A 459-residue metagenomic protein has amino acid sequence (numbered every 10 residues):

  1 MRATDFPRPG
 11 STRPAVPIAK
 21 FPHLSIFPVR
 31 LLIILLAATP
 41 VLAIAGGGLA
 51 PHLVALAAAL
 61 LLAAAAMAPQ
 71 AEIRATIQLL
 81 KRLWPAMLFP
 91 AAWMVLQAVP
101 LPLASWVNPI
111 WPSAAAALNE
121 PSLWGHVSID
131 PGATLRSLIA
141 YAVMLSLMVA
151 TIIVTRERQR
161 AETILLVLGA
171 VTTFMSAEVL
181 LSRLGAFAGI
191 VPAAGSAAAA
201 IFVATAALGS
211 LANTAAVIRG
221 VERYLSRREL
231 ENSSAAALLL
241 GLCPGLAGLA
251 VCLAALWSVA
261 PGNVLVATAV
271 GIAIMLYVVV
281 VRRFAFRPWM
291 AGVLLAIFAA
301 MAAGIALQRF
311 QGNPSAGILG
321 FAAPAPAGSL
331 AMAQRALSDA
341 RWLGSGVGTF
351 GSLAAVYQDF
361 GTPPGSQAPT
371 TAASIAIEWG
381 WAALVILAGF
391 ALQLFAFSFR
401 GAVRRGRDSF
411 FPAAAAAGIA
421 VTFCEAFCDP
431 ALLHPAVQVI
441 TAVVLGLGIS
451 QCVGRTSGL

Functional and structural regions predicted by a protein language model:
R2-P9, K20-V41, A58-A64, A133-R309 (+1 more regions): Alpha-helical transmembrane segments of multi-pass inner-membrane proteins
P28-L35, L80-A86, W111-N119, L238-G245 (+2 more regions): Hydrophobic alpha-helical transmembrane segments
R30-I44, L62-L145, A254: N-terminal hydrophobic segments of proteins, predominantly signal-anchor/transmembrane helices of inner/organellar
G47-A66, K81, R341: Loop-to-helix transition at the N-terminal end of transmembrane alpha-helices
W93-M94, A98-A116, L181-G189, A303-V347: Aromatic-rich transmembrane-lumenal/periplasmic boundary elements in polytopic membrane proteins
Q97, G328-S366, A372, W381-V385: TM-adjacent membrane-interface loops and short helices in multi-pass inner/ER membrane proteins
A116-P131, A186-A200, P324, A355-I375: Juxtamembrane membrane-water interface segments that cap and precede transmembrane helices
R455-L459: Short, charged juxtamembrane terminal tails flanking transmembrane helices
